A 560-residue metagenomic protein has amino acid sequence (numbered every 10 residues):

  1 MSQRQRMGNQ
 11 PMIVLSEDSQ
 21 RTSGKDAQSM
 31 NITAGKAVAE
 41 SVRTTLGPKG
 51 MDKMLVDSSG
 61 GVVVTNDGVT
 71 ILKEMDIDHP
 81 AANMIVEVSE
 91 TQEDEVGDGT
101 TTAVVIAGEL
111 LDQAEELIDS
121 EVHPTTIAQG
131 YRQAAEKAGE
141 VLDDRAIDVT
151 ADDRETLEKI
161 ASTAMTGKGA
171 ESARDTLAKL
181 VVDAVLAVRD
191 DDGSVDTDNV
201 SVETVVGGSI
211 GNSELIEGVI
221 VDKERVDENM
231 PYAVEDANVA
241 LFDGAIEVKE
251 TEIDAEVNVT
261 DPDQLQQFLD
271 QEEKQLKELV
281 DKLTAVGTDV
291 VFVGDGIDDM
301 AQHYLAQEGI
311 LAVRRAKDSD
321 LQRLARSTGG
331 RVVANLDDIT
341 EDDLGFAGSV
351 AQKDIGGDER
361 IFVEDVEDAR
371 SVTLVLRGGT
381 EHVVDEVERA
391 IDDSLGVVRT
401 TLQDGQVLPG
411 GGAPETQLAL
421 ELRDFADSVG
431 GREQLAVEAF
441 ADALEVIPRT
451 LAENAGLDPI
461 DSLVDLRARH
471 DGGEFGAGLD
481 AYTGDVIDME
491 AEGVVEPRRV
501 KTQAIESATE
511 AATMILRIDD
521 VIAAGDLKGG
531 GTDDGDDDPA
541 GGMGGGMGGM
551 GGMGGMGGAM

Functional and structural regions predicted by a protein language model:
S2-S23, M30-V42, S58-G61, A138-T373: Extended amphipathic alpha-helical scaffolds
N9-I13, Q20-E109, Q113: N-terminal cofactor/phosphate-binding cores enriched in small/glycine residues, especially glycine-rich loops such as
I13, T45, M54-L55, V63 (+20 more regions): Structured core elements
L46-K53, T125, D144-D153, A173 (+9 more regions): Flexible, glycine/charged-enriched surface loops at secondary-structure junctions
G47, G97, E121, V181 (+5 more regions): Residue-level signature of catalytic and energy-coupling elements of molecular machines, predominantly ATP/GTP-dependent
L110-E155, R174: Hydrophobic or amphipathic alpha-helical targeting/insertion segments
V185, R189, T197, V202-S209 (+2 more regions): Charge-patterned, long linear interaction tracts outside catalytic cores
V383-M560: Extended, low-charge hydrophobic alpha-helical regions
